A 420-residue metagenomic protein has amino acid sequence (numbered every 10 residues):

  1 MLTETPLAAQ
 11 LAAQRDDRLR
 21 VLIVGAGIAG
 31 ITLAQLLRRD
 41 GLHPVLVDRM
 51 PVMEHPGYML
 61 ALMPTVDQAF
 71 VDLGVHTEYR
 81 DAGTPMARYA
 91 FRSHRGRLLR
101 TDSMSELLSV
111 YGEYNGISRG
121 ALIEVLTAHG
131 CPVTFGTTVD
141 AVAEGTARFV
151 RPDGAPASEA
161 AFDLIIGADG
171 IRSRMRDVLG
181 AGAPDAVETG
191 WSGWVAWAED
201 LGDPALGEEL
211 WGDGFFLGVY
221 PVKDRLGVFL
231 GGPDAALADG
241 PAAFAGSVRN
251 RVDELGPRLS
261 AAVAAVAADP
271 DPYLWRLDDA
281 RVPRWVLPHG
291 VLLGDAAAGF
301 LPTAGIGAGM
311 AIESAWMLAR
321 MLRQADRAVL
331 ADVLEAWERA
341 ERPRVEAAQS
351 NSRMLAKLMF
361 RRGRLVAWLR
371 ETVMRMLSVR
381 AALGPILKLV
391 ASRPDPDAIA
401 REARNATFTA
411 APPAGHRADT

Functional and structural regions predicted by a protein language model:
M1-L19, G96, A304-G305, R320-T420: C-terminal helical "tail/cap" subdomain of flavin- and related membrane-associated enzymes
L2-V21, L36-R38, M63-L179, P184-W197 (+3 more regions): Conserved N-terminal helical subregion
I23-R39, H43-M50, I166-G167, W194 (+1 more regions): Conserved mid-domain beta->alpha element of the FAD-binding
V52-Q68: Conserved N-terminal glycine-rich FAD pyrophosphate-binding loop of Rossmann-like flavoproteins
A147-R148, F216-L217, L226-G227: Hydrophobic residues embedded in beta-strands of well-ordered beta-sheets
T189-Y220: Flavin-dependent oxidoreductases
D213, K223, G232-A304, M310: FAD/FMN-dependent oxidoreductases across multiple families
